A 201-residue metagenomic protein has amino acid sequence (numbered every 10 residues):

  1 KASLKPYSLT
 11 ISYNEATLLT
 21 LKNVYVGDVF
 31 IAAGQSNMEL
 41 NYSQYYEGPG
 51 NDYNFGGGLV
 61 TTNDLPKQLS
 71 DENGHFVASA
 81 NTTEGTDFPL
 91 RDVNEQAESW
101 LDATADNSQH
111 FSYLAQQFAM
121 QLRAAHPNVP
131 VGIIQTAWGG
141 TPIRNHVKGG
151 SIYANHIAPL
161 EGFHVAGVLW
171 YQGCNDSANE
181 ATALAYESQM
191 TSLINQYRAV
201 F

Functional and structural regions predicted by a protein language model:
K1-F201: Cell-envelope and extracellular/periplasmic
